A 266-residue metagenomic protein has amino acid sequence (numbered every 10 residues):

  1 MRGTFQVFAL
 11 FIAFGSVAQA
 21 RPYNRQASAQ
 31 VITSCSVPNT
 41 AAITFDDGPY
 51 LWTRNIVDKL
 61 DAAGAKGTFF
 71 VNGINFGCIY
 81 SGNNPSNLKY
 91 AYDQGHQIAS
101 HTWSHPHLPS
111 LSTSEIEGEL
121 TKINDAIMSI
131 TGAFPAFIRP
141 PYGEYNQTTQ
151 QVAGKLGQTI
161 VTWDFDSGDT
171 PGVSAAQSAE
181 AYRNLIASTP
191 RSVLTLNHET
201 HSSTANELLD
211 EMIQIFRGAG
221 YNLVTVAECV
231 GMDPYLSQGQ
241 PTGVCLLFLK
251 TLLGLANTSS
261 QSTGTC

Functional and structural regions predicted by a protein language model:
M1-Y23: Fungal secretory targeting signals
R21-P135, G231: Active-site beta->alpha N-cap acidic-glycine motif
N24-V37, A63, G67, N75-G77 (+1 more regions): C-terminal domain-boundary segment and adjacent tail
F45-G48, F70-I74, T102-S104, R139-E144 (+3 more regions): Active-site-proximal beta-strand/loop segments in catalytic clefts of secreted hydrolases
N55-K59, N87, T148-V152, L208-M212: A short acidic, amphipathic alpha-helical/loop segment
L60, C78-I79, D169-A176, Y235: Short, charged, surface-exposed secondary-structure boundary motifs
K66, Q97, T159, D166 (+1 more regions): Residue-level detector of anion-binding/catalytic polar loops
N84, D93, S104-F134, E144-R191 (+1 more regions): Alpha-helical scaffold elements lining the catalytic groove of polysaccharide deacetylases
